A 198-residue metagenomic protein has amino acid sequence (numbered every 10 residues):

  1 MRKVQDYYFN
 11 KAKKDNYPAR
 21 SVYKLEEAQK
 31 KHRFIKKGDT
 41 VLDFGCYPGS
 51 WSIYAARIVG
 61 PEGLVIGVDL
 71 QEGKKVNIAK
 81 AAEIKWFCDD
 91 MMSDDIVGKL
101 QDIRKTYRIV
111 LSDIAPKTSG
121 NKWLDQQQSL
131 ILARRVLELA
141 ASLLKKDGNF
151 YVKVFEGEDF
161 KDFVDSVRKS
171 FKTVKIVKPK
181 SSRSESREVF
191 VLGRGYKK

Functional and structural regions predicted by a protein language model:
M1-K37: Class I SAM-dependent methyltransferase Rossmann-like catalytic core, especially the SAM/SAH-binding loop
K31-K36, I58, R104, S142-L143: Glycine-rich helix-loop-beta junction characteristic of Rossmann-like nucleotide cofactor-binding loops
K37-Y47: Conserved class I S-adenosyl-L-methionine
P48-G60: Conserved SAM-binding loop of SAM-dependent methyltransferases across substrates and taxa, primarily the Class I
P61-E62, L144-N149: Short glycine-dipeptide loop
V68-K117: S-adenosyl-L-methionine
C88-M91, K105-K145, E158: Mobile active-site "lid"/loop adjacent to the S-adenosyl-L-methionine
V154-K198: Class I S-adenosyl-L-methionine
